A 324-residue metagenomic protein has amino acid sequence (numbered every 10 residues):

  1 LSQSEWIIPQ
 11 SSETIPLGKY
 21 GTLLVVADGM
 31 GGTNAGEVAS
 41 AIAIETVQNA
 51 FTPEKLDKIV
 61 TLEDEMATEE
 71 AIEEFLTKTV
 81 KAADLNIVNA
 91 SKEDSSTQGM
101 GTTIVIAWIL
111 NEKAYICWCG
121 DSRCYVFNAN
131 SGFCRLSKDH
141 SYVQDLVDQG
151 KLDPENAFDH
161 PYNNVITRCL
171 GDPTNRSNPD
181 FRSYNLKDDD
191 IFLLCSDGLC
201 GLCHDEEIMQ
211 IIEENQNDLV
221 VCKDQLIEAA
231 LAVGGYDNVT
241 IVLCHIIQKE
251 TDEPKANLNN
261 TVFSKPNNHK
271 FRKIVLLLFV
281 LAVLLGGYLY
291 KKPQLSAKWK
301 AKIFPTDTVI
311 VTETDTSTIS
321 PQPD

Functional and structural regions predicted by a protein language model:
L1-D324: PP2C/PPM-type serine/threonine phosphatase catalytic domain
